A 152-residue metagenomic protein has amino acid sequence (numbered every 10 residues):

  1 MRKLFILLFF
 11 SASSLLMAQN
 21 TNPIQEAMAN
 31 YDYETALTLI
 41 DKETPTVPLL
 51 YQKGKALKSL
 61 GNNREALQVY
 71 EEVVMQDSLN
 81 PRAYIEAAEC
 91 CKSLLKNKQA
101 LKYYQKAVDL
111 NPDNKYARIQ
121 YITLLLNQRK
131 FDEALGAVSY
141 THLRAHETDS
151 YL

Functional and structural regions predicted by a protein language model:
A29, S59, S93-L94, N127-Q128: Register position in tetratricopeptide repeats
E43, V73, K106-A107, Y140: Canonical positions in the second alpha-helix
T141-T148: Conserved small/polar residues in nucleotide/adenosyl-binding loops
